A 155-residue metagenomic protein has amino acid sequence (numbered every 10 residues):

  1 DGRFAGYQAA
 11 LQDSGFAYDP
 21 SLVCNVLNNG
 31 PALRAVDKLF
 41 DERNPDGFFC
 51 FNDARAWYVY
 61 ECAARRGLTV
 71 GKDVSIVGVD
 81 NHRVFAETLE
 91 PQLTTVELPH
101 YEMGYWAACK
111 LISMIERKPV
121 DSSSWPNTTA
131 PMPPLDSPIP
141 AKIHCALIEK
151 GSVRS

Functional and structural regions predicted by a protein language model:
D1-S155: Bacterial carbohydrate/catabolite-sensing allosteric modules
